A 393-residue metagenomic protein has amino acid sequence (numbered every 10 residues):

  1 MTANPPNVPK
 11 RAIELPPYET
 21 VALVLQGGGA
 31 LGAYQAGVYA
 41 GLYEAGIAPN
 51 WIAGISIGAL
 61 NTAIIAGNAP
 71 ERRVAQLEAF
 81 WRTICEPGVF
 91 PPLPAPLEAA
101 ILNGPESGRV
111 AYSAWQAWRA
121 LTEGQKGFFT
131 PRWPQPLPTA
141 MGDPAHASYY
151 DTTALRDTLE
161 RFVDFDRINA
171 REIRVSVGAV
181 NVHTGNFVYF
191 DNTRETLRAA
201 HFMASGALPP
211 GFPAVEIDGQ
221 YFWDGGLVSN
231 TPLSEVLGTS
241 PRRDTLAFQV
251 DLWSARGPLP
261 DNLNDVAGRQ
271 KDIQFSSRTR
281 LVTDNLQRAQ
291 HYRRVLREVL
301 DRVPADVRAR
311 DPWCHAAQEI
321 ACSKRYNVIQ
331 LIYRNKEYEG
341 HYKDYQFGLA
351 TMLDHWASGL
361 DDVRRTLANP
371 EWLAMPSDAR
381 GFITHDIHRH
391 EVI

Functional and structural regions predicted by a protein language model:
M1-T20, I173-R174, V180-H183: Small-residue-rich anion-binding loops in enzyme active sites
R11, P16-A22, G29-A147, T153 (+6 more regions): Patatin-like phospholipase
A48-W51, Q220, Y326: Short active-site oxyanion
A53, G178, L246-V250, N327-L331: Hydrophobic/aromatic beta-strand patches that form the interior of the parallel beta-sheet core in alpha/beta enzyme
L60-N61, S254-P258: Short gly/pro/ser/thr-enriched loop/turn and capping motifs at secondary-structure boundaries
T130-R242, Q249, R256, D261-R269 (+1 more regions): Active-site gating loop/helix substructures
T139, H146, A154, L159 (+1 more regions): C-terminal helical/tail subdomains of lipid-metabolizing enzymes
D261-V303: Acidic, Ser/Thr-rich peripheral helices and adjacent loops at domain boundaries
